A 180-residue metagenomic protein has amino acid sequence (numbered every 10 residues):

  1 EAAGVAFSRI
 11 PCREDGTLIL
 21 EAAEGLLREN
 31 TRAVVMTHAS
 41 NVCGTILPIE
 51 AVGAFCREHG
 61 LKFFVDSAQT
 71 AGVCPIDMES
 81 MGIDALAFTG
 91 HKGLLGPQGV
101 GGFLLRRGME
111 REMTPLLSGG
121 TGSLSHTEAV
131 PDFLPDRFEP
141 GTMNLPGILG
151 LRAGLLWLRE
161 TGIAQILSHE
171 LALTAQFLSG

Functional and structural regions predicted by a protein language model:
E1-G180: Pyridoxal 5′-phosphate
